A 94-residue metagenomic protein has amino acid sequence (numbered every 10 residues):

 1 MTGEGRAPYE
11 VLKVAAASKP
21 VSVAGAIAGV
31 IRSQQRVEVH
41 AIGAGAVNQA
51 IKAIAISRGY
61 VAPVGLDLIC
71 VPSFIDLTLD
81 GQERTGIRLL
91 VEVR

Functional and structural regions predicted by a protein language model:
E4-Q35: An N-terminal amphipathic alpha-helical segment
L12, H40, G59: Flexible, active-site-adjacent loop/turn segments at secondary-structure boundaries
L12-V14, I27, A50, I54 (+2 more regions): Generic structural hydrophobic/aromatic packing signal, biased to beta-strands
S18-P20, G45, D76: Residues that cap or initiate secondary-structure elements
V30-N48: Short glycine-rich, basic-tinged beta-strand/loop micro-motifs
A44-L68: Short, hydrophobic/π-rich interface segment
A62-R94: C-terminal edge-of-domain segments
